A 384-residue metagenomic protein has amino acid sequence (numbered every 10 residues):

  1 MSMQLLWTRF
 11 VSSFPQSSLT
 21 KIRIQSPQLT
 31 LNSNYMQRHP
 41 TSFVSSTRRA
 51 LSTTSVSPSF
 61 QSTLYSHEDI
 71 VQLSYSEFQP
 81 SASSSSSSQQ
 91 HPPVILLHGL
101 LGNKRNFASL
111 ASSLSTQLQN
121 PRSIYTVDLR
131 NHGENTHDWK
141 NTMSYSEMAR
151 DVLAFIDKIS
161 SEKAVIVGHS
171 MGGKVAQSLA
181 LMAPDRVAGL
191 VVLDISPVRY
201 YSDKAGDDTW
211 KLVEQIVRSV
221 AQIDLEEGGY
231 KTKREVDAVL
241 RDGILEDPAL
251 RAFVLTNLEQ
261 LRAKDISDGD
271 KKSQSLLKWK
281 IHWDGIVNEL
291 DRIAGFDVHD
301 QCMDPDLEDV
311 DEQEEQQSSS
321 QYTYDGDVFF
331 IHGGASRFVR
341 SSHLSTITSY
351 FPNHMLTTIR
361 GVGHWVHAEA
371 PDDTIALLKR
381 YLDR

Functional and structural regions predicted by a protein language model:
M1-I95, S112-S123, S161-E162, F351 (+1 more regions): Alpha/beta-hydrolase fold catalytic core
L64-D69, S74-S83, A108-S109, S115-V167 (+5 more regions): Active-site loop/oxyanion-hole signature of alpha/beta-hydrolase fold enzymes
H91, G99-G102, S170, G334: Active-site glycine-rich loops that stabilize anionic/oxyanionic intermediates across multiple enzyme folds
L100-S112: The serine-hydrolase catalytic nucleophile loop
L101, L129-G133, P197, G363-V366: Alpha/beta-hydrolase active-site loop signature
Q177-M182, A188-T232, V236: Flexible "cap/lid" loop of the alpha/beta hydrolase fold
E259-Y350, M355-T358: Conserved serine/cysteine hydrolase catalytic core
V362-I375: Catalytic histidine-centered segment of alpha/beta-hydrolase-like enzymes
